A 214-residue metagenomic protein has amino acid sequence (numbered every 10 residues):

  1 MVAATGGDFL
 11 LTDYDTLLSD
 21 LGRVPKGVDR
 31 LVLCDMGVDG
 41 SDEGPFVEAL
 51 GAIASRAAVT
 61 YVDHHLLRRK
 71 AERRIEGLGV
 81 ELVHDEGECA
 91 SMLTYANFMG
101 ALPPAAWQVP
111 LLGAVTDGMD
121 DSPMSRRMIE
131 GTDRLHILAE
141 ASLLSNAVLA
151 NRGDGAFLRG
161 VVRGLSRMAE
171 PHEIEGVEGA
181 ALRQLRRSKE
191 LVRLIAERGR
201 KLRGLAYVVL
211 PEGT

Functional and structural regions predicted by a protein language model:
M1-D8, D13, L18-V32, L111-A114 (+1 more regions): Hydrophobic helix-and-loop "lid/oligomerization" segment in the mid-to-C-terminal part of catalytic domains
M1-L135, A206: Replace "Mg2+/Mn2+-dependent" with "divalent metal-dependent
